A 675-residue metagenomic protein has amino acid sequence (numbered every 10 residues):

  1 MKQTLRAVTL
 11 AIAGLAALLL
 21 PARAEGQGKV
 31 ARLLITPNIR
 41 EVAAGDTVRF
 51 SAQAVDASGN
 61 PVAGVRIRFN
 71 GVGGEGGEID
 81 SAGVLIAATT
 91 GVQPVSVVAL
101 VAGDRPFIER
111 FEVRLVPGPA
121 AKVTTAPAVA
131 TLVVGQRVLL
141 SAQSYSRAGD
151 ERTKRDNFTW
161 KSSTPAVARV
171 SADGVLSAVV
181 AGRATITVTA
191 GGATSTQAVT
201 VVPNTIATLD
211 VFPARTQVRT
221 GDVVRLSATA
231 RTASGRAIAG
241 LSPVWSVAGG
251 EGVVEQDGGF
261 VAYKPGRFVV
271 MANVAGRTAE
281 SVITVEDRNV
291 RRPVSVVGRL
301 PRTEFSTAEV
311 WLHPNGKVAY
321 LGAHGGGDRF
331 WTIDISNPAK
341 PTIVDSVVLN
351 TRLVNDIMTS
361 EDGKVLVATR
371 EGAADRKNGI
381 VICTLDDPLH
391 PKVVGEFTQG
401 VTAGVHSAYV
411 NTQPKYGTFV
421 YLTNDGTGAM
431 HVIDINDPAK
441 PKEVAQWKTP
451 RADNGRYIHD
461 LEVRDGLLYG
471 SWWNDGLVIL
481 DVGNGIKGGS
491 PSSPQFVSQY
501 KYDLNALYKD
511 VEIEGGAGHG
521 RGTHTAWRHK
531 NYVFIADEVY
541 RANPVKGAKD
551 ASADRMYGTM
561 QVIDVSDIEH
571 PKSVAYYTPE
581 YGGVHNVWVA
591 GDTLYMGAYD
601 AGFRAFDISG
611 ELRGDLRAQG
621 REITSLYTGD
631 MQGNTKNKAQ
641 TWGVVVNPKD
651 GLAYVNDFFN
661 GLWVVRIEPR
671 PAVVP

Functional and structural regions predicted by a protein language model:
M1-A11: Bacterial N-terminal signal peptides that target proteins for export
Q3, L20, E25-G26: Intrinsically disordered, low-complexity regions enriched in serine, threonine, proline and polar/charged residues
R6, K29-V30, I206, K549 (+1 more regions): Hydrophobic alpha-helical segments, principally membrane-spanning helices and signal/leader peptides
T9-L19: Bacterial N-terminal signal peptides
E25-P293: Extracytoplasmic soluble-region selector
G266, E280-P675: Feature marking well-ordered beta-strand scaffolds used for ligand recognition
